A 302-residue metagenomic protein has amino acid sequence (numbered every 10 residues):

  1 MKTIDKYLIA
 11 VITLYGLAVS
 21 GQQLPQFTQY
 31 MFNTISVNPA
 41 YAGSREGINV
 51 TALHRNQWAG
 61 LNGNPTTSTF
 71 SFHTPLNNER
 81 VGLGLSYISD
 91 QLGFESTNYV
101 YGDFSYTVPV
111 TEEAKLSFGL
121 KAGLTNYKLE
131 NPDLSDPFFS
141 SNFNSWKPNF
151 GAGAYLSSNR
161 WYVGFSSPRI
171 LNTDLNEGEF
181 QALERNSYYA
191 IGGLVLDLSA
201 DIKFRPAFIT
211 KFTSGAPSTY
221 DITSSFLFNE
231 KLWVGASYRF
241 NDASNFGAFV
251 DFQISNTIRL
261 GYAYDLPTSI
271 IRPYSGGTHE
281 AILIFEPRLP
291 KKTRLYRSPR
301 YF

Functional and structural regions predicted by a protein language model:
M1-Q26, S224, Y301-F302: Bacterial Sec-dependent N-terminal signal peptides
Q22-F302: Subset of outer-membrane beta-barrel
